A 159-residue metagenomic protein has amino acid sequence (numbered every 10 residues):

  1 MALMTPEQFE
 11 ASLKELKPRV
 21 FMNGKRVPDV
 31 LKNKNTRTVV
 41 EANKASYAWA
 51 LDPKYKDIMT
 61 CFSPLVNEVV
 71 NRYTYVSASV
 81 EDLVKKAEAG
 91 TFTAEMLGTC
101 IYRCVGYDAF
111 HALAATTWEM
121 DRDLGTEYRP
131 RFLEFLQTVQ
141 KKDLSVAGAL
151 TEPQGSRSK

Functional and structural regions predicted by a protein language model:
M1-M4, M22, M59, M96 (+1 more regions): Detector for methionine-enriched segments
M1-W49: N-terminal-proximal low-complexity accessory segments that begin disordered and transition into the first
A2-T5, Y47-N71, S77: N-terminal accessory/cap region of cofactor-dependent oxidoreductases and related radical enzymes
M22-N23, D52-T60, G148-E152: Short coil/turn segments at secondary-structure boundaries
N33, A42, S46-Y47, K56 (+2 more regions): Solvent-exposed, non-transmembrane amphipathic alpha-helical segments
C61-K159: Glycine-rich flavin
